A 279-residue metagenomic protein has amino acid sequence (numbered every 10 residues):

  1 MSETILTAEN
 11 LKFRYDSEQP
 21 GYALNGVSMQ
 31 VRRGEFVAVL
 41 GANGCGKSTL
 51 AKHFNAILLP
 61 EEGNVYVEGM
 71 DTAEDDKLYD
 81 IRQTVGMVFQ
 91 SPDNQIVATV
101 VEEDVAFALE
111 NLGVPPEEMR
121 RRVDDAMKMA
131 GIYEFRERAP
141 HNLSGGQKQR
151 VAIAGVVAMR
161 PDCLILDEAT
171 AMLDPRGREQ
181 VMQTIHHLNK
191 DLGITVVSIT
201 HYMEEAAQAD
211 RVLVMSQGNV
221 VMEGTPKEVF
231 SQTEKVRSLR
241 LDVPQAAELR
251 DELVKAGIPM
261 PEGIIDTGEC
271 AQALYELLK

Functional and structural regions predicted by a protein language model:
L40-A42: The feature captures the beta-strand-to-loop junction immediately N-terminal to the Walker
N55: Helix-to-loop junction immediately C-terminal to a conserved catalytic motif
G63-A73, I81: Conserved ABC transporter NBD signature motif
E117-F135: Conserved ABC ATPase "signature" region
A139-L143, Q147: Conserved ABC ATPase signature
L164-D167: Catalytic Walker B motif of ABC-type/P-loop ATPase nucleotide-binding domains
